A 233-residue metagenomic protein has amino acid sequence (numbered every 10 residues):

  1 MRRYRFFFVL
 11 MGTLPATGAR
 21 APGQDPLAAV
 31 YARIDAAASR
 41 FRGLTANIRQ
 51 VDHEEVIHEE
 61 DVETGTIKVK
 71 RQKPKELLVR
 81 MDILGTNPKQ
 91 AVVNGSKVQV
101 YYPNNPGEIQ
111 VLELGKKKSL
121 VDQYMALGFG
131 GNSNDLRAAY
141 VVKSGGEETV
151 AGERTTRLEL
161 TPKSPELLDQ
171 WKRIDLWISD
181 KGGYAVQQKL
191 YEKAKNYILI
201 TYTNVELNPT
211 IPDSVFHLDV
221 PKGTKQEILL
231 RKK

Functional and structural regions predicted by a protein language model:
M1-F8: Bacterial N-terminal signal peptides that target proteins for export
G12-Q24: Bacterial Sec-dependent signal peptides at the C-terminal "C-region" and cleavage site
D25, Q110-L112, M125, K143-G223 (+1 more regions): Gly/Pro-enriched, hydrophobic low-complexity segments that function as extracytoplasmic propeptides/linkers
P26-V100: N-terminal mature ectodomain segment of secretory-pathway/periplasmic proteins
A28-A29, S133-K143: A short, amphipathic edge element
Q50, Y101-N104, K189-E192: Beta-turn initiation residues at beta-strand->coil junctions
A91-G95, V100-E108, N132-L136: Mid-length scaffold segments of soluble, non-membrane domains
Q99-G128: Acidic/charged, solvent-exposed loop-and-adjacent secondary-structure segments enriched in E/D, K/R, S/T, and G/P
